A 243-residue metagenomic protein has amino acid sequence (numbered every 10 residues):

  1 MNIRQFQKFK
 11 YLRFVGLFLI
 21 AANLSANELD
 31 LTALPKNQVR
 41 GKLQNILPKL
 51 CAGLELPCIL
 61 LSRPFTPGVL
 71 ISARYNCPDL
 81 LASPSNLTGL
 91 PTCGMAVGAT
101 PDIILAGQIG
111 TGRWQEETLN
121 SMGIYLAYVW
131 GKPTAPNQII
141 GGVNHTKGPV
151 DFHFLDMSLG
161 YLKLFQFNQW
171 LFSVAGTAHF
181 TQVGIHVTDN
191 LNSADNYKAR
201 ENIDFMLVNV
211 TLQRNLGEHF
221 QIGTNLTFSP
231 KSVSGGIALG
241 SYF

Functional and structural regions predicted by a protein language model:
N2-F14: Bacterial N-terminal signal peptides that target proteins for export
A21-N23: N-terminal signal peptide c-region/cleavage motif recognized by signal peptidases
N27-S62, T66, C77, L81-S85 (+3 more regions): Outer-membrane beta-barrel transmembrane domain signature
F65-G68, G98-I104, P133, L216-H219: Short, solvent-exposed coil/turn segments at beta-strand boundaries
V69-Y75, L105-I109, L126, N137-G141 (+3 more regions): Membrane-embedded beta-strand positions of outer-membrane beta-barrel proteins
R74-T111: Long, hydrophobic/aromatic N-terminal blocks
T92-A96, S121-Y125, S158-G160, L207-N209 (+1 more regions): Membrane-embedded beta-strand positions in outer-membrane beta-barrel channels/transporters
D102, A106-F152: Extracellular-facing segments of soluble proteins and assemblies that are Gly/Ser/Thr-biased and enriched in aromatics
